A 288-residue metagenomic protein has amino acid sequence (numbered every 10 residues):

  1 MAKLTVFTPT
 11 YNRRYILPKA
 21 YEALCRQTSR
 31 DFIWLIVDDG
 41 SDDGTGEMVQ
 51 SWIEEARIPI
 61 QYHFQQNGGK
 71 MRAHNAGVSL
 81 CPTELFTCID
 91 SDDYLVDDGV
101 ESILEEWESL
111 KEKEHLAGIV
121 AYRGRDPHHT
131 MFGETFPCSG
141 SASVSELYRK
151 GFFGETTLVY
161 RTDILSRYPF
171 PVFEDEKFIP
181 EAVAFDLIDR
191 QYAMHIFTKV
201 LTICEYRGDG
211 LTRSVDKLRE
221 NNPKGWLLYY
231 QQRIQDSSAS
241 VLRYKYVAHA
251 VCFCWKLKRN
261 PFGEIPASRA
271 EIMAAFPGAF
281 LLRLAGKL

Functional and structural regions predicted by a protein language model:
N12-R26: Short, well-formed alpha-helical segments that are part of the catalytic scaffolds of diverse glycosyltransferases
A23, D38-M48, D90: A conserved acidic beta->alpha catalytic loop
F32-G40, Q61-Q66, D90-S91: Short beta-strand/loop segment that forms part of the nucleotide-sugar
Q65-C81: Glycine-rich, basic loop-to-helix element that forms the pyrophosphate-binding segment of sugar-nucleotide handling
F86: Short aromatic/hydrophobic "clamp" motif used to bind/position activated sugar donors
D98-G133: Conserved donor NDP-sugar-binding/catalytic core segment of glycosyltransferases
R125, M131-R213: Conserved nucleotide-sugar donor-binding catalytic segment
T202-R207, S214-S240: Catalytic core of nucleotide-sugar-dependent glycosyltransferases
